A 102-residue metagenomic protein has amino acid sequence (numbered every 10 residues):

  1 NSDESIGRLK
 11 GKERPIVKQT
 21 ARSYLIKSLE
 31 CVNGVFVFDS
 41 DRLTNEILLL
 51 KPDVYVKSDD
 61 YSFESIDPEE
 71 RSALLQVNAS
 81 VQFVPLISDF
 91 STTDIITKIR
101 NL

Functional and structural regions predicted by a protein language model:
N1-L102: Nucleotidyltransferase catalytic core that binds NTPs
